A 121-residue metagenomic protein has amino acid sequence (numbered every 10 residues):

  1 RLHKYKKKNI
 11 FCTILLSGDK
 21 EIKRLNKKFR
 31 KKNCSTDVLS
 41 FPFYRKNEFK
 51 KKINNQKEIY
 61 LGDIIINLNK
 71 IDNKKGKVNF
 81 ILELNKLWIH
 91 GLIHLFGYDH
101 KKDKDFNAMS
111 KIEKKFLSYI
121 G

Functional and structural regions predicted by a protein language model:
R1-L87, I93-G121: An acidic/histidine-cluster motif and surrounding catalytic segment that typifies divalent-metal-assisted enzyme active
